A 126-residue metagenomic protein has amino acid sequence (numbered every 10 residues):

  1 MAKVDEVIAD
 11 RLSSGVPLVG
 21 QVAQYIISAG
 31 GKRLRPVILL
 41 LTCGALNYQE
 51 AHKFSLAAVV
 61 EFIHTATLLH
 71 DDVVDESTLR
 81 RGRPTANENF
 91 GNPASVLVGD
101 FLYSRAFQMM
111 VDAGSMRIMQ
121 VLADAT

Functional and structural regions predicted by a protein language model:
K3, A9-T126: Mg2+-dependent prenyl diphosphate-binding active-site environment of isoprenoid biosynthetic enzymes
